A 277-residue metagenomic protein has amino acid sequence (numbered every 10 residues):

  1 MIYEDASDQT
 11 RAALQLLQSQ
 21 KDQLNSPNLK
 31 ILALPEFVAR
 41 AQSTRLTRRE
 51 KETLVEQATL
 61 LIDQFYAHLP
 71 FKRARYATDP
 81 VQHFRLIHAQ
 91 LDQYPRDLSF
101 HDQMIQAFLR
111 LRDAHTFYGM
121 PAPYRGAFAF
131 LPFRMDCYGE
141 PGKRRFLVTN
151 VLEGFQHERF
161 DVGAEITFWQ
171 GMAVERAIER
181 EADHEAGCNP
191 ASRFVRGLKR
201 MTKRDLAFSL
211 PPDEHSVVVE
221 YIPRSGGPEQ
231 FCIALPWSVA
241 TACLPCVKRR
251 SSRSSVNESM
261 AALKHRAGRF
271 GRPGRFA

Functional and structural regions predicted by a protein language model:
I2-A277: Flexible, low-complexity junctional segments that flank or bridge functional domains
